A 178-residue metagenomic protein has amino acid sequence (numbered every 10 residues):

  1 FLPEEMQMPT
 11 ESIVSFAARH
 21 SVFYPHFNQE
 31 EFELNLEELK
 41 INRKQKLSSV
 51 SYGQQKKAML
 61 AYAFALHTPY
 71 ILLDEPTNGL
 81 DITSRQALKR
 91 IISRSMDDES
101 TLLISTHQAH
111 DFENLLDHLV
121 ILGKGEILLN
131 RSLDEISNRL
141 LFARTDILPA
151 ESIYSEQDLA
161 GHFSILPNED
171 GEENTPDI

Functional and structural regions predicted by a protein language model:
F1-A58: ABC-family P-loop ATPase nucleotide-binding domains
I71-E75: Catalytic Walker B motif of ABC-type/P-loop ATPase nucleotide-binding domains
I82-S84: Helix N-cap at the start of a conserved alpha-helix in ABC-type nucleotide-binding domains
F112-N114: A short, surface-exposed alpha-helical micro-motif characterized by mixed small hydrophobic and charged/polar residues
N130-R131: ABC ATPase "signature
D134-I178: ABC ATPase nucleotide-binding domains
